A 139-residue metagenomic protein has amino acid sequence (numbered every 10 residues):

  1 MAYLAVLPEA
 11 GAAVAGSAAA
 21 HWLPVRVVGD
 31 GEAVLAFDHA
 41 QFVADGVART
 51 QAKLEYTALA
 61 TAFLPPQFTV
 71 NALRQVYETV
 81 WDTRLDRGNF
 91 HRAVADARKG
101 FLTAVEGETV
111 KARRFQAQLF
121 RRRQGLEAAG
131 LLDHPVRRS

Functional and structural regions predicted by a protein language model:
M1-E55, L64-V76, N89-A95, K99 (+1 more regions): NUDIX/MutT-family hydrolases
E32-L35, T83, T109: Alpha-helix initiation/capping motif
A60-T61, E78: Conserved short-loop catalytic and cofactor-binding motifs
V76-R84: Short helix-coil junctions and helix-kink-helix linkers
R87-G88, V105: A conserved acidic, glycine/proline-rich C-terminal tail/linker
L102-S139: Long, intrinsically disordered, low-complexity Ser/Thr/Pro-rich regulatory/activation regions of nuclear proteins
